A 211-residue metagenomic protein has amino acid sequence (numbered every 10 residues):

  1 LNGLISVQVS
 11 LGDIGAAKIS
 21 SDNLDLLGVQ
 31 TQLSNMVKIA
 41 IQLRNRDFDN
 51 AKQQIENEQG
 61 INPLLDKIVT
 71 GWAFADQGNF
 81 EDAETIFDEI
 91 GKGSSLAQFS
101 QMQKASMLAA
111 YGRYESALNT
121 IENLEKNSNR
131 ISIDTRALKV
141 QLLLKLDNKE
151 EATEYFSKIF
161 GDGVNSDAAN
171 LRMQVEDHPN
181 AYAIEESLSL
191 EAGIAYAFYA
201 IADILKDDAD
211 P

Functional and structural regions predicted by a protein language model:
L1-N2, G12, L26-V37, E58-V69 (+6 more regions): Generic helix N-cap/helix-start motif at coil->alpha-helix transitions
N2-L24, M36-I41, N45-D47: Outer-membrane beta-barrel channel domains
Q8, Q42, F74, L108 (+2 more regions): Residue at a conserved register position within TPR or TPR-like alpha-solenoid repeats
I14-L26, D47-G60, F80-K92, Y114-K126 (+3 more regions): Alpha-helical repeat scaffolds
R44, D134, L138-Q141, K145-S189: Long, contiguous interaction/recruitment modules in multidomain scaffold/adaptor proteins
N50-N123, S128-R136, L144-K145, S166-D167: Solenoidal tandem-repeat scaffolds enriched in leucines and small polar residues
